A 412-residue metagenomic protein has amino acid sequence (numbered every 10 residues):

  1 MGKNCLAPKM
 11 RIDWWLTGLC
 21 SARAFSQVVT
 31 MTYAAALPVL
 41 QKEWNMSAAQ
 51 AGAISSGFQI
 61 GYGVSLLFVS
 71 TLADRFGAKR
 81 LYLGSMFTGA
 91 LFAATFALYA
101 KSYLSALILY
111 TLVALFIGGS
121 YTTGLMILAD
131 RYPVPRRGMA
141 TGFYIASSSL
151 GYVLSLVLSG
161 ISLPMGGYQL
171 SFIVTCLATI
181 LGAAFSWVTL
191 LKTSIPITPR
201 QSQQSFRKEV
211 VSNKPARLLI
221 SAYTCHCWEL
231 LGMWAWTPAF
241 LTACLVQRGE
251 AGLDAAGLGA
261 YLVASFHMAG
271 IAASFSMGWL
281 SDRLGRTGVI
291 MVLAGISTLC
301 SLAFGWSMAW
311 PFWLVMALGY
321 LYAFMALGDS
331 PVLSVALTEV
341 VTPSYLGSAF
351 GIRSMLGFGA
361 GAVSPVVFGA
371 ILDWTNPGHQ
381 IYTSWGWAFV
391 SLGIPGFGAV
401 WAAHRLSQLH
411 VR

Functional and structural regions predicted by a protein language model:
G2-K9, T193-S221: Juxtamembrane intracellular "pre-TM" segments in multi-pass secondary transporters
M31, Q59-L67, Y152-V153, H267-F275 (+1 more regions): Residue-level signature of mid-helix packing/kink "hotspots" within the transmembrane helices of 12-pass Major
Y33-A34, R217-G270, S364-P365: Extracytoplasmic gate region of multi-pass secondary transporters
V64-K101, S281: Conserved MFS/SLC helix-loop-helix module at the cytosolic interface between two early adjacent transmembrane helices
L109-S147: Cytoplasmic helix-loop-helix junction between adjacent transmembrane helices in 12-TM secondary transporters
Y144-L190: Helix-loop-helix hairpin linking two adjacent transmembrane segments in secondary transporters
L170-W187, G386-H404: Symmetry-related core transmembrane helices of the 12-TM Major Facilitator Superfamily/SLC fold
T287-L333: C-terminal transmembrane helical hairpin of 12-TM major facilitator-type secondary transporters
